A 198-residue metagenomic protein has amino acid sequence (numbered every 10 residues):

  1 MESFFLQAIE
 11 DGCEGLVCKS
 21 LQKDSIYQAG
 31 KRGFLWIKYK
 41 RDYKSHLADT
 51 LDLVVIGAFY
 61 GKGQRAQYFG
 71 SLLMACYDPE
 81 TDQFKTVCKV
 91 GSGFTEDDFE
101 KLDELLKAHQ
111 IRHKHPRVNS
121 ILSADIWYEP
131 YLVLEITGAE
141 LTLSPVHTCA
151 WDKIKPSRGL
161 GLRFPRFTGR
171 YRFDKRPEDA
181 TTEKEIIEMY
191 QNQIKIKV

Functional and structural regions predicted by a protein language model:
M1-R112, S123-I126, V133-K184: Nucleic-acid 5′ end/cap handling module spanning
P116-L122: Short catalytic/ligand-gating loop segments at beta-alpha or beta-beta junctions within enzyme catalytic domains
D179-V198: Acidic, low-complexity intrinsically disordered tails
